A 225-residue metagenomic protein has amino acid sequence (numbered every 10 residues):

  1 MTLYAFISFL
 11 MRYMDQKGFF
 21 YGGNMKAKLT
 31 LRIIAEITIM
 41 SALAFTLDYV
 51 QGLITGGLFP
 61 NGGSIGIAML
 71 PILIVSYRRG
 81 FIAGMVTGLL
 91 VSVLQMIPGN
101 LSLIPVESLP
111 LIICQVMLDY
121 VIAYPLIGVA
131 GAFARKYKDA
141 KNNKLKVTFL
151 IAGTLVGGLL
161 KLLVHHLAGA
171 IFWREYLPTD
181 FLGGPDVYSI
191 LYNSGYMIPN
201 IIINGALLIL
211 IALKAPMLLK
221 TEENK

Functional and structural regions predicted by a protein language model:
T2-K225: Loop-helix junctions at membrane interfaces
